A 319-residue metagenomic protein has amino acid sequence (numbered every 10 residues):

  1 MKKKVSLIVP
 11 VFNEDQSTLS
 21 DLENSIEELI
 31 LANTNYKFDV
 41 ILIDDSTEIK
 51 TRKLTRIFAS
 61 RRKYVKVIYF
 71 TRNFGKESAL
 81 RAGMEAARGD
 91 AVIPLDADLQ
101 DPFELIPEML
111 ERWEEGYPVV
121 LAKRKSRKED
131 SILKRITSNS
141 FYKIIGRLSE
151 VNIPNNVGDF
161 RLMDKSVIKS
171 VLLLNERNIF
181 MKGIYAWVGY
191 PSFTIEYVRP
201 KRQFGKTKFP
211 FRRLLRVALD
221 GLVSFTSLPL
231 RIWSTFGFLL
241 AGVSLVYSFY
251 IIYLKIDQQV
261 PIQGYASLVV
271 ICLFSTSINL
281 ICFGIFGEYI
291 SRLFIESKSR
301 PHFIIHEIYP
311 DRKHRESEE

Functional and structural regions predicted by a protein language model:
M1-K2, S17, K182-E319: Hydrophobic helical membrane-anchoring modules
K4-S6, D39: Cell-envelope/extracellular polymer assembly enzymes that use nucleotide-activated donors
E14-L31: Short, well-formed alpha-helical segments that are part of the catalytic scaffolds of diverse glycosyltransferases
S17-L19, E48-I57: Acidic helix N-cap motif at the loop->helix transition within catalytic regions of sugar-transfer enzymes
E23, T34-T47, I68-Y69: Short beta-strand/loop segment that forms part of the nucleotide-sugar
D44-R52, L99-Q100: A conserved acidic beta->alpha catalytic loop
F70-R72, E77-A86, F103-I184, P200-L215 (+1 more regions): Acceptor/aglycone-binding surface of glycosyltransferases and processive sugar-polymer synthases
V92: Short aromatic/hydrophobic "clamp" motif used to bind/position activated sugar donors
